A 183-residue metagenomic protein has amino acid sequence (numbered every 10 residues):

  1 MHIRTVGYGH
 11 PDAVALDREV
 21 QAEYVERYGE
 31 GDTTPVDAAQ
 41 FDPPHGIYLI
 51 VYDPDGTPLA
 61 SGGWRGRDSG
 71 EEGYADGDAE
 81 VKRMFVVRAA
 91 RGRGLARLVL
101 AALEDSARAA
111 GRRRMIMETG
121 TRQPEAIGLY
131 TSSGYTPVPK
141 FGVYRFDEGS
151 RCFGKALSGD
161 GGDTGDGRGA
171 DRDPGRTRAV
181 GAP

Functional and structural regions predicted by a protein language model:
M1-K82, V87-R88, L100-A102, S106 (+3 more regions): Acetyl-CoA-dependent GNAT
Y8, I116-T121, I127, T131-S132 (+1 more regions): Conserved catalytic-core motifs of GNAT/GCN5-like acyltransferases
V87-A89, R93, T121: Active-site acidic-Proline motif in GNAT/NAT acetyltransferases
G92, D105-A109, S132, T136: Conserved amphipathic alpha-helical interaction elements at protein-protein interfaces in regulatory, energy-coupling
R93, R97, A101: Residues forming the Rossmann-fold NAD(P)(H) cofactor-binding site
R97, G149-S158: Accessory recognition modules or surfaces
L100, A107-T119: Conserved GNAT acetyl-CoA-binding A-motif
